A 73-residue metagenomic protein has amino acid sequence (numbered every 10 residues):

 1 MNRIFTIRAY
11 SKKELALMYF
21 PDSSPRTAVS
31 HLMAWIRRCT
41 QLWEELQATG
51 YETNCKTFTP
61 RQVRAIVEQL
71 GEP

Functional and structural regions predicted by a protein language model:
R3: Basic nucleic-acid-binding interfaces
T6-S23: Polyanion-binding surface elements
E14, H31, Q62: Ca2+-coordinating acidic residues in Ca2+-binding motifs
D22-T57: Major-groove DNA-recognition helix of helix-turn-helix-type DNA-binding domains
K56-P73: A short, Lys/Arg-enriched interface patch at domain edges and termini
